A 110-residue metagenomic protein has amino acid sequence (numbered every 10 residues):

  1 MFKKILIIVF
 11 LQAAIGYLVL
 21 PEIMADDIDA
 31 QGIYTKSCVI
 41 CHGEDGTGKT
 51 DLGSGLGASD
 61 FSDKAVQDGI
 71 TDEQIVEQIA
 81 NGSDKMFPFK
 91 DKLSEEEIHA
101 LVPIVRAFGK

Functional and structural regions predicted by a protein language model:
M1-I28, K110: N-terminal export/targeting leaders of redox proteins
K4, C38-C41, K64-V66: A short linear-motif detector with a strong N-terminal bias
Q12-A14, E22-I23, A30, V39 (+3 more regions): Generic hydrophobic/packing signal
G16, P21, G32, V66 (+1 more regions): Short N-terminal micro-motifs specific to bacterial/archaeal maturation and metal-cluster initiation sites
I28-G57, S83-F87, A107-K110: Periplasmic/extracellular electron-transfer cofactor-ligation site, primarily the c-type cytochrome heme-c attachment
G55-F108: Extracytoplasmic electron-transfer domains, predominantly the class I c-type cytochrome c fold
